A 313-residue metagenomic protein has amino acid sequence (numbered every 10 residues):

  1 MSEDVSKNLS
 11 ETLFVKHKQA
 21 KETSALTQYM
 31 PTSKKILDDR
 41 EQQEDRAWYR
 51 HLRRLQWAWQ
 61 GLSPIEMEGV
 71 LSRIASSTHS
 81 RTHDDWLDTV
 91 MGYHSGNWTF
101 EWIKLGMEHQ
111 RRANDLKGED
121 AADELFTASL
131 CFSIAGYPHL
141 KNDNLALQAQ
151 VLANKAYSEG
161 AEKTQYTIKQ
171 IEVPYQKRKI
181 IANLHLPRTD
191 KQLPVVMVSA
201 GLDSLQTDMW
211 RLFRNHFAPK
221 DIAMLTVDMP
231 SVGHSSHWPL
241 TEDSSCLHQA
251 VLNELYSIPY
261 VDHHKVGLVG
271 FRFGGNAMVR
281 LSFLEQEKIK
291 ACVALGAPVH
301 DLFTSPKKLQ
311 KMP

Functional and structural regions predicted by a protein language model:
F100-W102, G106, D143-D190: N-terminal cap/lid segment of alpha/beta-hydrolase-fold proteins
L186, Q192-L202: Short beta-strand element of the alpha/beta-hydrolase
L202-N215: The serine-hydrolase catalytic nucleophile loop
F217-H234: Conserved alpha/beta-hydrolase
D228, K265-G267, A291-V293: Residue in the alpha/beta-hydrolase core beta-strand immediately N-terminal to the catalytic nucleophile
W238-K265: Alpha/beta-hydrolase active-site loop
V269-M278: Gly/Ala-rich beta-loop-alpha elbow adjacent to hydrolase catalytic centers
F283-P313: Hydrolase active-site cap/lid region
